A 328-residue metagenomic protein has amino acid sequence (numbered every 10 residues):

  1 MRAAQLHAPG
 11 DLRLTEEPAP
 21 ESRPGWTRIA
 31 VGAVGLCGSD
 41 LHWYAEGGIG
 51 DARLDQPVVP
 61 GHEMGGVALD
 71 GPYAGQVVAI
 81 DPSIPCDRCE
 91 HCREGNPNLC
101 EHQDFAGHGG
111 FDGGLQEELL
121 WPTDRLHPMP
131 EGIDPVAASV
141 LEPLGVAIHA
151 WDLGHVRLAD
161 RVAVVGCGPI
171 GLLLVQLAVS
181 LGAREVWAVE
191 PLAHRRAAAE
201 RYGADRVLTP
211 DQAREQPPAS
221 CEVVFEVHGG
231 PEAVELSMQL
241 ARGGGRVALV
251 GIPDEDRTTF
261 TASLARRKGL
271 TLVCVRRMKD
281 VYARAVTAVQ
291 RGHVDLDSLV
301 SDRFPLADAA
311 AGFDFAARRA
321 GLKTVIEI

Functional and structural regions predicted by a protein language model:
Q5-E21, G38-G65, A79, C100-D112: N-terminal glycine-rich cofactor-binding segment
P20-V34, I49-E90, P130-G132: Glycine-rich beta-strand-centered segment in the early N-terminal region that forms part of a ligand/cofactor-binding
C37, P82-H127: Cysteine-cluster motifs in flexible loop/terminal segments that predominantly coordinate metals
E63, Q76-V77, H91, P97 (+4 more regions): Residue-level marker of beta-strand positions
G75, D124, E131-Q212: Mid-domain Rossmann-like dinucleotide-binding core that forms the NAD(H)/NADP(H) cofactor-binding site
E215-V224: A short acidic, Gly/Pro-enriched loop at the edge of an enzyme's catalytic core that lines a small-molecule cofactor
P231-H293, I328: Glycine-rich phosphate-binding loop and adjacent beta-alpha segment of Rossmann(oid) nucleotide-cofactor-binding
E235, K279-I328: C-terminal hydrophobic helical "lid"/dimerization subdomain of Rossmann-like NAD(P)H-dependent oxidoreductases
